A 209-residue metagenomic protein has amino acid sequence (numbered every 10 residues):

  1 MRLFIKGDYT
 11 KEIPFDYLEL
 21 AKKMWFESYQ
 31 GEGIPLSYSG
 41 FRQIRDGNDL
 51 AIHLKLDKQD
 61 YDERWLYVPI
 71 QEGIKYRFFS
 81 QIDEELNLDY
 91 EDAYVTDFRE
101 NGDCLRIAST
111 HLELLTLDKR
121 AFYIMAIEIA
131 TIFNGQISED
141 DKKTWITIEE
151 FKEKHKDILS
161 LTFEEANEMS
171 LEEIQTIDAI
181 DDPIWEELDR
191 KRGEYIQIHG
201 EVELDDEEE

Functional and structural regions predicted by a protein language model:
M1-E209: Acidic (Asp/Glu-rich) sequence patches and key acidic residues that form negatively charged surfaces used
